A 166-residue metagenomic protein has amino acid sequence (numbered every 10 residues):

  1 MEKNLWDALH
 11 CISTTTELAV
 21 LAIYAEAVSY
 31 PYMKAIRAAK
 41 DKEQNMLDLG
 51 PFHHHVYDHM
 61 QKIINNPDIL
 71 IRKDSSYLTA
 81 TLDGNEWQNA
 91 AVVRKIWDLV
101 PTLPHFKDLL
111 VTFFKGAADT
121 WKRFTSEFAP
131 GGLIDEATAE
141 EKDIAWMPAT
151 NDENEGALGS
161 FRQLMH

Functional and structural regions predicted by a protein language model:
M1, P101-H166: Amphipathic alpha-helical/coiled-coil segments positioned at domain termini
M1-S76: A eukaryotic "domain-edge + linker/cap" signature
N4, N45, N65-N66, N85 (+2 more regions): Detector for Asparagine
L5, L9, L18-L21, L47-L49 (+9 more regions): Generic detector of leucine side chains in alpha-helical contexts
A8, A19-A27, A35-A39, A80 (+7 more regions): A sequence-composition feature that detects small, non-aromatic residues
L18-L21, A25, S29, L49 (+9 more regions): Generic preference for well-ordered alpha-helical elements
V28-P31, A35, H59, I63-P67 (+6 more regions): Generic recognition of well-structured, leucine-rich alpha-helical segments and adjacent helix-turn regions within
N65-T125, A129: Low-complexity, serine/threonine/proline-enriched polar segments
